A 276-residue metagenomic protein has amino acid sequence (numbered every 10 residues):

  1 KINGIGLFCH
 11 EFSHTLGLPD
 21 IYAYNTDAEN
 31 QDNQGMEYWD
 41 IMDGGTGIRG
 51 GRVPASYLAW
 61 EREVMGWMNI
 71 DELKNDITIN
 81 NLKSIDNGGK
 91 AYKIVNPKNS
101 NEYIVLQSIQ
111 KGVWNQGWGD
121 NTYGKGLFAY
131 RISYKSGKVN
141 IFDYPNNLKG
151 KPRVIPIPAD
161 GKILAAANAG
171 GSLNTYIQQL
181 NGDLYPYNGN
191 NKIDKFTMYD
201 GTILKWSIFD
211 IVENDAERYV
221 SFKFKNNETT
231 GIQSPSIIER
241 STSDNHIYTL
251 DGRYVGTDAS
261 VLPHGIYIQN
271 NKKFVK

Functional and structural regions predicted by a protein language model:
K1-G119, K135: Extracellular hydrolytic enzyme modules, especially secreted metalloproteases of the metzincin/thermolysin-like class
A28-E29, N80-N81, K195-M198, G231-P235 (+1 more regions): Intrinsically disordered, low-complexity segments enriched in polar/charged residues with Gly/Pro, especially when
A55, N146, R153, I157-A159 (+4 more regions): Generic low-complexity segments that are intrinsically disordered, proline-rich and/or Lys/Arg-biased
E72-T229: Non-catalytic C-terminal accessory/binding modules of secreted extracellular proteins
T230-K276: C-terminal outer-membrane/trafficking sorting elements
